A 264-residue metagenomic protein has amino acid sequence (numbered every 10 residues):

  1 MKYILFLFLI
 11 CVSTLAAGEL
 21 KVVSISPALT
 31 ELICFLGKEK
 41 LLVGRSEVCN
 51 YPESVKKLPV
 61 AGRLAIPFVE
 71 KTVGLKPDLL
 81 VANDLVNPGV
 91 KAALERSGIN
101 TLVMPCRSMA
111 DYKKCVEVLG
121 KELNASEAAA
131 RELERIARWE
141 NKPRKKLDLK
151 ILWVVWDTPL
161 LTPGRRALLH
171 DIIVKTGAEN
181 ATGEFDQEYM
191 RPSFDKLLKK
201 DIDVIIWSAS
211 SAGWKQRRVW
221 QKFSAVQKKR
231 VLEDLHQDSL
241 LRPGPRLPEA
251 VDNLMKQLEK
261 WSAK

Functional and structural regions predicted by a protein language model:
Y3-V12: Sec-dependent N-terminal signal peptides
L15-G18: Boundary at the C-terminal end of the N-terminal hydrophobic targeting segment
L20, A110-K121, A130, N141-P143 (+1 more regions): Structured C-terminal subdomain patch of bacterial secreted/periplasmic proteins
L20-I33, E127-T176: Basic- and aromatic-lined ligand-binding clefts that recognize polyanionic substrates
K21-L85, A181: A short, structured surface patch at a secondary-structure boundary
S46, L168-Y189, A209, E233-D234: His/Asp/Glu-enriched short active-site or ligand-binding loop at hydrolase and phosphoryl-transfer sites
V69-K76, S97, R191-D201: Short helices/loops that flank or line small-molecule/ion binding pockets
V86-R96, K199, V204-F223: A ligand-binding cleft/hinge motif common to bilobed small-molecule-binding domains
